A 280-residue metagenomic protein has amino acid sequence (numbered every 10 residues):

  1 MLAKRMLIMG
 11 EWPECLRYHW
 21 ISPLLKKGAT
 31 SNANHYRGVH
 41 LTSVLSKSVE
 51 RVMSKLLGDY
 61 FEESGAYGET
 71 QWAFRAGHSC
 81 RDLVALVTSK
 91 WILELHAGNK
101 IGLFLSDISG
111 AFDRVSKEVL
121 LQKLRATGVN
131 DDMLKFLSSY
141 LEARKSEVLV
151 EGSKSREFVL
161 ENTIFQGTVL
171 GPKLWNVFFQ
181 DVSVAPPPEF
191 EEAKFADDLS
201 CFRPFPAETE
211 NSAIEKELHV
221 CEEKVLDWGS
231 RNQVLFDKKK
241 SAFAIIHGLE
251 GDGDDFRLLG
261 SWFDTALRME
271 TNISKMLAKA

Functional and structural regions predicted by a protein language model:
M1-F165: Conserved pre-catalytic core of RNA-dependent polymerases
W12-E14, E191-F195, F236-K238: Short beta-strand
M53-Q71, H96, P172-E208: Active-site palm subdomain of RNA-directed nucleic acid polymerases
L83, V87, L174-F178, E217-C221 (+1 more regions): Hydrophobic alpha-helical membrane-association signature
I108-T127, S200-S230: Catalytic palm subdomain of template-directed nucleic-acid polymerases, centered on the conserved carboxylate motif
G152-K154, E208, V220, R231-L258: Short, conserved micro-motifs composed of acidic
G167, G171: Short, conserved phosphate/pyrophosphate- and ester-handling motifs at nucleotide-, phospho-/glycolipid
G253-A280: Basic, alpha-helical interaction scaffolds
